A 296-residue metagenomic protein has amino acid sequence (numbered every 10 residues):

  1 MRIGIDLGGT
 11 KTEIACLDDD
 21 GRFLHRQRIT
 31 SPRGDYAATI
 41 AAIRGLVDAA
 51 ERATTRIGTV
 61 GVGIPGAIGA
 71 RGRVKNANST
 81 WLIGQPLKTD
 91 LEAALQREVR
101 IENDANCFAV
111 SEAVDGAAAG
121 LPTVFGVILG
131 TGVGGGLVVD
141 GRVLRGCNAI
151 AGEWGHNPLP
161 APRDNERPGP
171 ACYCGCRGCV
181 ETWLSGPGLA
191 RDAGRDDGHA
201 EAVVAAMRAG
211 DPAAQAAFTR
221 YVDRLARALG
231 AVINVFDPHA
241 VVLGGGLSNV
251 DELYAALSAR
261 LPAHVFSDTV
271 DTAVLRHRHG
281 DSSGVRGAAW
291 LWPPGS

Functional and structural regions predicted by a protein language model:
M1-T59, I68-R71, K75, T89-V99 (+2 more regions): ATP-binding/phosphotransfer module of carbohydrate and carboxylate kinases, centering on a glycine-rich
D6, D104, G130: Conserved G/P- and acidic residue-centered "switch" motifs that form tight phosphate/ATP-binding loops in soluble
T12, C107, G134-G136, V285: Short glycine/serine/threonine-rich phosphate/pyrophosphate-binding segments that cradle anionic phosphate groups
D18-D19, I64, V139-D140: A cytosolic small-molecule/anion-sensing beta-strand core signal
R73-G84: A charged helix-plus-loop insertion that forms the helical arch/lid used to bind and gate nucleic-acid substrates
I101-A105, A109: Short loop/edge segments at beta-strand edges and connector loops that shape dinucleotide/nucleotide cofactor-binding
L121-W183: Glycine-rich phosphate-binding loop of actin/hexokinase-like ATP-binding domains
